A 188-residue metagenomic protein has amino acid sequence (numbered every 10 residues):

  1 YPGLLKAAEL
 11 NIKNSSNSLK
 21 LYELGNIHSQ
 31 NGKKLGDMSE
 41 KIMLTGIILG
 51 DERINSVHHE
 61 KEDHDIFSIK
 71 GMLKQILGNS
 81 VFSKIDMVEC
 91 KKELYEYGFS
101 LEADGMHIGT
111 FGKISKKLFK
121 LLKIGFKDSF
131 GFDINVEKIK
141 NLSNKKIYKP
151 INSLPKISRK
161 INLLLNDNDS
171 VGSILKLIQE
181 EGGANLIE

Functional and structural regions predicted by a protein language model:
Y1-E40, G112, F119-L121: Class II aminoacyl-tRNA synthetase-like tRNA-binding/catalytic domains
E9-S16, E52-N55, V81: Short helix-capping/linker segments at secondary-structure and domain boundaries
Q30, G50-E52: Short loop/turn segments at secondary-structure transitions that flank enzyme active sites
S39, R53-E188: A carboxyl-terminal module marker
L44-I48: Active-site-flanking beta-strand signature of metal-NTP-handling nucleotidyl enzymes and homologous cyclase-like
